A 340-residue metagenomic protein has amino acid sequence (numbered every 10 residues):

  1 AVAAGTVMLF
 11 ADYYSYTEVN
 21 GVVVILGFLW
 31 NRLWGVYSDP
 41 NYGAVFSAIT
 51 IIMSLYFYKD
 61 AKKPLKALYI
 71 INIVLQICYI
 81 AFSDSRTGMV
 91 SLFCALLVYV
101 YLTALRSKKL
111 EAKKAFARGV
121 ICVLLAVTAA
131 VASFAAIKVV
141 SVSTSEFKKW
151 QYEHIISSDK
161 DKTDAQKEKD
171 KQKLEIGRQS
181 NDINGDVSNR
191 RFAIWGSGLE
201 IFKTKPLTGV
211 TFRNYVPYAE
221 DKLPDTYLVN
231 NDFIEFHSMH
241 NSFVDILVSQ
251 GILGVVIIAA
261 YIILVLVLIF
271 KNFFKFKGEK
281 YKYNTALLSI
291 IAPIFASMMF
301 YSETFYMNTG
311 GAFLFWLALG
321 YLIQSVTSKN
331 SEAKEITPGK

Functional and structural regions predicted by a protein language model:
A1, M8, S47, Y69 (+3 more regions): Transmembrane alpha-helices of multi-pass, membrane-embedded glycan-processing enzymes that use lipid-linked
A1-G21, V36-K109, A292, S297: Alpha-helical transmembrane segments of multi-pass inner-membrane proteins
G21-V22, S180-T204, T208-Q250: Long extracytoplasmic/lumenal interhelical loops at the membrane interface of multi-pass membrane proteins
W34-S47, T87, M239-S242, L247-G251 (+1 more regions): Membrane-interface micro-motifs in multi-pass membrane enzymes
Y58-A67, L102-A115, N272-K277, L322-K340: Membrane-interface junctions at the ends of membrane-embedded or membrane-associated helices
L92, L96-Y99, Y261, A286-K340: Transmembrane alpha-helices of multi-pass inner-membrane enzymes
L97, Y101-R106, K113, L223-L228 (+1 more regions): Hydrophobic transmembrane alpha-helices and their immediate junctions
T103-D182, G196-T204, F212: A membrane-periplasm/extracellular boundary helix in multi-pass inner-membrane enzymes that assemble envelope glycans
